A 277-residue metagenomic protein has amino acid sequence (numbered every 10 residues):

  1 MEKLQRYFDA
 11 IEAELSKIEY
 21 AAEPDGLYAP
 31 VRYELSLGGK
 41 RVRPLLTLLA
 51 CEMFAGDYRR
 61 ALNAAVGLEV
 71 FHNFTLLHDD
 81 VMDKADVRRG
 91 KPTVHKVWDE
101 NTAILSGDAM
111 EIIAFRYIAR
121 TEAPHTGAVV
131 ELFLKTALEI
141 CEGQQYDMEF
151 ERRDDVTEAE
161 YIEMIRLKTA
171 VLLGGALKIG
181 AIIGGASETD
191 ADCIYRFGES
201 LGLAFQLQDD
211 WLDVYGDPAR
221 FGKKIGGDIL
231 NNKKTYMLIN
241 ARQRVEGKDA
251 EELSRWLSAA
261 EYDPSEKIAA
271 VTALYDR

Functional and structural regions predicted by a protein language model:
M1-E2, E12: Charged, compositionally biased N-terminal leader segments and the immediate start of the first structured element
K3, Y7, S16, Y20-A250: Mg2+-dependent prenyl diphosphate-binding active-site environment of isoprenoid biosynthetic enzymes
E251-R277: Mobile late-domain/C-terminal helix-loop "cap" segments that border catalytic sites or the cytosolic face
